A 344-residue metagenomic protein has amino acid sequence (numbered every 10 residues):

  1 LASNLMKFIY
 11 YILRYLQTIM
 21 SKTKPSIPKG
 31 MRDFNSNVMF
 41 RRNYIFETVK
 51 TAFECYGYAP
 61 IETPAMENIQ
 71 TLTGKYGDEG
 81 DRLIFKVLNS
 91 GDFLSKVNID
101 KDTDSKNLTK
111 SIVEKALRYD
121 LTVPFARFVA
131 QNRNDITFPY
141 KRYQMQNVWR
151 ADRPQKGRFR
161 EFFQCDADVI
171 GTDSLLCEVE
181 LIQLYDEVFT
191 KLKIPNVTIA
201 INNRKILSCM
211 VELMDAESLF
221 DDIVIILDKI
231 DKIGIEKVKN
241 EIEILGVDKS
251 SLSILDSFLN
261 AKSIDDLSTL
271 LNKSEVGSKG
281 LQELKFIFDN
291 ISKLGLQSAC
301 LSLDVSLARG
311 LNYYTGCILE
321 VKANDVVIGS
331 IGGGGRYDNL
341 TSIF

Functional and structural regions predicted by a protein language model:
L1-I19: Short, Lys/Arg-enriched N-terminal segments with co-localized hydrophobic residues within the first ~10-30 amino acids
I19-F40: Generic start-of-chain signal for non-secretory N-termini
S21, R41-Y56, E67-Q70, T103-I112 (+3 more regions): Positively charged, Gly/Ser-enriched RNA/tRNA-binding surfaces
D33, E212-E217: Phosphate-rich ligand and nucleic-acid binding surfaces
E62-R82, I201-L213, L307-T315: Beta-rich nucleic-acid/ligand-interaction surfaces
A65-K115: Polyanion/phosphate-binding surface patch
R82-L94, A216-K237, A323: Acidic, His- and aromatic-enriched active-site or binding-groove loops in soluble protein domains that engage sugars
N196-L207, I223, L301-S306: Short, surface-exposed recognition loops or helix-turn segments adjacent to catalytic cores
